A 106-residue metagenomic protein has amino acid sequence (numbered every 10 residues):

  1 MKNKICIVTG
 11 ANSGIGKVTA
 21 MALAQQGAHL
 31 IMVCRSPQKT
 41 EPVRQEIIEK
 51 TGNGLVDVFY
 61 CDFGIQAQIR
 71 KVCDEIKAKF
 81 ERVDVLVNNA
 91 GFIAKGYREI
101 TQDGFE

Functional and structural regions predicted by a protein language model:
M1-I7: Flexible N-terminal pre-Rossmann segment of NAD(P)-dependent oxidoreductases
I5, N12-G14: Conserved glycine-rich cofactor-binding loop
I7-T9, N88-N89: Structural signature of the Rossmann-like NAD(P)-dependent dehydrogenase/reductase core
L23: Aromatic pocket-lining residues of Rossmann-like dinucleotide-binding sites
Q26-P42: Conserved glycine-rich Rossmann-like NAD(P)H-binding loop of the short-chain dehydrogenase/reductase
P37, F59-K71: The beta1-alpha1 cofactor-binding region of Rossmann-like NAD(H)/NADP(H)-dependent oxidoreductases
G52-L55, E75-N88, A94-T101: A glycine-rich helix->loop->beta "capping" turn within Rossmann-like NAD(P)(H)-dependent oxidoreductase domains
